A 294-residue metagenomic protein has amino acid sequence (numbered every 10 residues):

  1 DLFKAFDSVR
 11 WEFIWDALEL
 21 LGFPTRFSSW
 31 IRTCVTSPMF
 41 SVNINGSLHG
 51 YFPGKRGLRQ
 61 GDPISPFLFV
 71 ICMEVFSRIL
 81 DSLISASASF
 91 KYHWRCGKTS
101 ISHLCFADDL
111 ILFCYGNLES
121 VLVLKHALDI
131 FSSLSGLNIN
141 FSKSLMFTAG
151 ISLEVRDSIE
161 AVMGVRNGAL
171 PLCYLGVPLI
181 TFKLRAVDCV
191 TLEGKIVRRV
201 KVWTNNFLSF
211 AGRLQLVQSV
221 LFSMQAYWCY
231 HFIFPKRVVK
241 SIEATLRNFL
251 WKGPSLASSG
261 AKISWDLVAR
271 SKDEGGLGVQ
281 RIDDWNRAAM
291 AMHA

Functional and structural regions predicted by a protein language model:
D1-A294: Nucleotidyl polymerases of mobile genetic elements and RNA viruses
